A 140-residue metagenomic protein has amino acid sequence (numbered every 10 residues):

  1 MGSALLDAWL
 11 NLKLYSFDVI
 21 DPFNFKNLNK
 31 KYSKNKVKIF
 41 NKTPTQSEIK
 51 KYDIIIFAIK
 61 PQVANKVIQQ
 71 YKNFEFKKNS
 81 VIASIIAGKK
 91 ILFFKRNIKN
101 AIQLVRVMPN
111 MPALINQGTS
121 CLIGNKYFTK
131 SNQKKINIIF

Functional and structural regions predicted by a protein language model:
M1-K50, Q117-G118: NAD(P)+-binding Rossmann beta1-loop-alpha1 motif at the extreme N-terminus of oxidoreductases
L5, N24, V63, K90-F93 (+1 more regions): Hydrophobic alpha-helical segments typical of transmembrane helices and their membrane-interface/capping positions
L6-D7, K30-Y32, I68-Y71, F94-N97 (+2 more regions): Short amphipathic alpha-helical segments
Y15-F17, V81, Q103: Residues at the starts of beta-strands that form the adenosine-phosphate
F40-K99: Rossmann-fold NAD(P) dinucleotide-binding segment
E48, F93-Q103, T119-F140: Internal alpha-helical scaffold of NAD(P)-dependent oxidoreductase catalytic cores
